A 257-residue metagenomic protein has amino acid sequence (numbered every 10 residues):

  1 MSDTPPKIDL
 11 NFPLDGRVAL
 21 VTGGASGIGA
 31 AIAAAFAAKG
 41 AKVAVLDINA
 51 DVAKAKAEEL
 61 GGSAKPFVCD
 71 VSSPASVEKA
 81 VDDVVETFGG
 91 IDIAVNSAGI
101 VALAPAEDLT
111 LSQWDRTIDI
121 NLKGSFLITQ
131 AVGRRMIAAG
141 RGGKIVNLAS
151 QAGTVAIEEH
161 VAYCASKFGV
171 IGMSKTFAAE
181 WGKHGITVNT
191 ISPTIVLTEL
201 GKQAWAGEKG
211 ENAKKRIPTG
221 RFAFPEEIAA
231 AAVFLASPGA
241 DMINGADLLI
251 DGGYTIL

Functional and structural regions predicted by a protein language model:
A50-D51, V68-K79, L111, E226: The beta1-alpha1 cofactor-binding region of Rossmann-like NAD(H)/NADP(H)-dependent oxidoreductases
V95, G182, T187, I243-G245: Short, small/polar-rich loop/turn modules that mediate ligand/substrate recognition or access, typified
P105-A106, T110-I118, G201, A213: Substrate-binding pocket helix/loop in short-chain dehydrogenase/reductase
F126, R221-I250, T255-I256: C-terminal substrate-recognition "lid" of short-chain dehydrogenase/reductases
T129, S166, S174: Active-site helix of classical SDR
R134, A179-K183, D241: Alpha-helical segment proximal to the catalytic Tyr-Lys
S150: Residue(s) in the substrate-gating loop at a strand-loop-helix junction that position the organic substrate next
